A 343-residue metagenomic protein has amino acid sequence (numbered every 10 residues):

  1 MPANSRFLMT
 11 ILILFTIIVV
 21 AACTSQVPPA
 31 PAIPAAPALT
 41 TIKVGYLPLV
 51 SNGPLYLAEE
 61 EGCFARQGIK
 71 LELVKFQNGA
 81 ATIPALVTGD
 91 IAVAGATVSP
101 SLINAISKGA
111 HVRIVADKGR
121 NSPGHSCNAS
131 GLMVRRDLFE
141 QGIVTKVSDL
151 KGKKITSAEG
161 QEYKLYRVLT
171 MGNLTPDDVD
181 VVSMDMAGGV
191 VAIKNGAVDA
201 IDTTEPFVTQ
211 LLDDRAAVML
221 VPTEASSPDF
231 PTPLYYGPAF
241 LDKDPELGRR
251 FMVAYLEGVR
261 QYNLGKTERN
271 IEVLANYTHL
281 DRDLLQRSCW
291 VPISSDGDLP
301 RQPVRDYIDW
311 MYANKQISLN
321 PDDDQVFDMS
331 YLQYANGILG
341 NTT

Functional and structural regions predicted by a protein language model:
M1-T40, L339-T343: Short, low-complexity disordered leader/linker segments with a strong preference for bacterial N-terminal type II
I33-L174, D180-S183, D199-D202, P228: Short, glycine-/small- and polar/acidic-enriched structural segments that line small-molecule recognition paths
S51, E60, G79-T82, V98-S101 (+10 more regions): Stable alpha-helical elements in mature extracytoplasmic
R136, V181-V182, A187-N276: Pocket-lining segment of extracytoplasmic ligand-binding domains
D242-S318: Secondary-structure end/capping motifs
Y312-T343: Conserved C-terminal helix/tail region of periplasmic/extracytoplasmic solute-binding proteins
